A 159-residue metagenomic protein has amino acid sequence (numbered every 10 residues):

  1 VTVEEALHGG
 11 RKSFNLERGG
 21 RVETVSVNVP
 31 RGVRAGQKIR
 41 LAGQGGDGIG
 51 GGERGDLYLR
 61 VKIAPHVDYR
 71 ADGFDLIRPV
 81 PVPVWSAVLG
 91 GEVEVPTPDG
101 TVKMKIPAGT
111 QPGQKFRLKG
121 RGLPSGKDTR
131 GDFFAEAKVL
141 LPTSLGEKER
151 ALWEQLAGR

Functional and structural regions predicted by a protein language model:
V1-R159: Non-catalytic interaction modules of co-chaperones and other macromolecular assembly/maintenance factors
